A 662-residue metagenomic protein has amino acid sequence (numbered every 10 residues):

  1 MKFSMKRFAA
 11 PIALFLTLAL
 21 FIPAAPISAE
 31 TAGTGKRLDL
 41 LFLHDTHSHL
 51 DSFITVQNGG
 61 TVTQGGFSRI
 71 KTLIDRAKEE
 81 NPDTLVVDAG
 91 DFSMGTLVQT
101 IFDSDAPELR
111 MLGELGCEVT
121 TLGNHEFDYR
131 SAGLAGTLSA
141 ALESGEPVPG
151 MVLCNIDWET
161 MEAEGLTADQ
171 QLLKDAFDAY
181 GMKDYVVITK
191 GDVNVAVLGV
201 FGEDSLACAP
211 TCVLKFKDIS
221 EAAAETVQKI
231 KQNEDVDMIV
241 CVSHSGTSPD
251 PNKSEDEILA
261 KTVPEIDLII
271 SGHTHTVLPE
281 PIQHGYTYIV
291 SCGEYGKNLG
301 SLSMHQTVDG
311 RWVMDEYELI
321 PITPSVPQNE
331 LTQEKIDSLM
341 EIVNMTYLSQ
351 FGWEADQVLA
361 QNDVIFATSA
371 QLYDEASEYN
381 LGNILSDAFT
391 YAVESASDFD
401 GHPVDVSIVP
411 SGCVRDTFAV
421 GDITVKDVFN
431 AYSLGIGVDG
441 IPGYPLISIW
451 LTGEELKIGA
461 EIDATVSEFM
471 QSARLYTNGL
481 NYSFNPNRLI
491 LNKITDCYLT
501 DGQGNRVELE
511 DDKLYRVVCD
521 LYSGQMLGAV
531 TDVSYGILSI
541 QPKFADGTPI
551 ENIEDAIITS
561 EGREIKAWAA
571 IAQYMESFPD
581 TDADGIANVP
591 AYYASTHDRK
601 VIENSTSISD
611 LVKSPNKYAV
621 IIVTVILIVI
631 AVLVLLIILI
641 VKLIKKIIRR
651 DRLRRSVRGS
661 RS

Functional and structural regions predicted by a protein language model:
M1-K6: N-terminal secretory signal peptides that target proteins for export/translocation
R7-P26, I630-L635: Sec-dependent N-terminal signal peptides of Gram-positive bacterial secreted proteins and lipoproteins
F15-T17, D256, S386: Generic structural marker for isolated residues within well-ordered, non-membrane alpha-helices of soluble domains
L16-L18, I22, L40, V87 (+2 more regions): Generic detector of low-complexity/intrinsically disordered segments and short hydrophobic N-terminal stretches
E30-P324, A388, W450, S467 (+2 more regions): Acidic, metal/ion-coordinating pockets
T34-F42, S48-G60, F67-L73, E79 (+4 more regions): Catalytic centers of hydrolytic enzymes
